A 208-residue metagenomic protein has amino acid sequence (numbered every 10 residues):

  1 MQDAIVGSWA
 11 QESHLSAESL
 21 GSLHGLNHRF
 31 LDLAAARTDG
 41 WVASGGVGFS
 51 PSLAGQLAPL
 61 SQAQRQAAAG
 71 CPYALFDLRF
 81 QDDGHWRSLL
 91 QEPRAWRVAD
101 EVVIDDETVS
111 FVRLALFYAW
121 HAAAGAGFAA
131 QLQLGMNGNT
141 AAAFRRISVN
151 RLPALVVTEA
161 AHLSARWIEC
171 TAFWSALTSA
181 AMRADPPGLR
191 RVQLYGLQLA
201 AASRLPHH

Functional and structural regions predicted by a protein language model:
M1-E92: Structure-specific DNA junction-binding interface
I5, Y195-H207: A domain-level signal for the mature, folded cores of soluble proteins
A36-G40, S44, E92, A122-G125 (+3 more regions): Surface-exposed polar/charged interaction patches
L75-E107, S203-H208: ADP-ribose/NAD+-binding catalytic cleft of ART/PARP-like enzymes
Q81, D100, L134, G138-F144 (+3 more regions): Catalytic cofactor-binding cores of redox enzymes
W96-L114, L163-W174: Membrane-interacting alpha-helical segments
T108-A160, S164: Amphipathic alpha-helical packing elements
T158-L199: Long, compositionally biased
